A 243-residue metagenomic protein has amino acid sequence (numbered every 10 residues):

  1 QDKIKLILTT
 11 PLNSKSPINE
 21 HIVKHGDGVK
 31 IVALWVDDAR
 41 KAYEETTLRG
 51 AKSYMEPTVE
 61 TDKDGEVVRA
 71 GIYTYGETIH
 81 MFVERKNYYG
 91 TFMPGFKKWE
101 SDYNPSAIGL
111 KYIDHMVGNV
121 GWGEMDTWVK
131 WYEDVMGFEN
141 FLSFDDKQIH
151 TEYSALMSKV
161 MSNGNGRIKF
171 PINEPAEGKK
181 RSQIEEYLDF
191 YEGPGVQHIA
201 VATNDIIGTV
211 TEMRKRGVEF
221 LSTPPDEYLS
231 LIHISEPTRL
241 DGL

Functional and structural regions predicted by a protein language model:
Q1-K5, L48-R49, P57-D64, A70-T74 (+3 more regions): Core segments of cupin and vicinal oxygen chelate
I4-L6, N165-E186: Active-site-adjacent "gating/activation" loops or surface patches in catalytic cores
T10, F82-Y88, E174-A176: Short beta->alpha transition motifs characteristic of CBS
P17-E44, R49, G71-Y73, K111-G121 (+2 more regions): Vicinal oxygen chelate
P57-T58, I108-Y112: Extended, regular secondary-structure scaffolds
T61-A107: Internal, well-ordered alpha/beta segment that forms a basic, Gly-enriched binding/recognition surface
Y75-E77, P105-L110, T127, T151 (+1 more regions): Contiguous mid-protein beta-loop-alpha structural module that forms a pocket-lining wall or clamp of enzyme active
I232-L243: Single conserved hydrophobic/aromatic residue that forms the stacking wall/gate of nucleotide- or nucleobase-binding
